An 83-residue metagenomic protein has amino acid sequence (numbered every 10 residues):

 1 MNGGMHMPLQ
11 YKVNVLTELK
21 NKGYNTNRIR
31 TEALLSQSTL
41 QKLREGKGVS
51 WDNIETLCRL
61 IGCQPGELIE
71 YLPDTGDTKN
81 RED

Functional and structural regions predicted by a protein language model:
M1-Q10, T17, I69-D83: Short, charged recognition helix plus adjacent turn of helix-turn-helix-like nucleic-acid-binding domains
V13-E32: Short basic helix-loop element that most often maps to the first helix and adjoining turn of HTH DNA-binding modules
N14-V15, T39, N53: Hydrophobic alpha-helical segments typical of transmembrane helices and their membrane-interface/capping positions
L34-V49: Recognition helix of helix-turn-helix/homeodomain-like DNA-binding domains that insert into the DNA major groove
R44, I61, L72: DNA major-groove recognition helix of helix-turn-helix
G46-R59: Short, basic-rich loop-to-helix N-cap that marks the start of a DNA-contacting helix
